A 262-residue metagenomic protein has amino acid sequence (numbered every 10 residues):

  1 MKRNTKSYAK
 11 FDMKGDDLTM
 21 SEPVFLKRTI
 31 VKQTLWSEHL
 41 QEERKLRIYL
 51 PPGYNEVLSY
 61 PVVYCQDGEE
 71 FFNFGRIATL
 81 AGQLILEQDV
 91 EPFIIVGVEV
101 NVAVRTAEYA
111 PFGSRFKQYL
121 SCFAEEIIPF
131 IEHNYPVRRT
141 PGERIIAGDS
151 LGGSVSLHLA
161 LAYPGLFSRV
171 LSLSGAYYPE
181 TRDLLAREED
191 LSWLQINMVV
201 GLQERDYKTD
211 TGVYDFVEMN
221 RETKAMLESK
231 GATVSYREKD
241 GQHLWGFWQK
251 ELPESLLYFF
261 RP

Functional and structural regions predicted by a protein language model:
K2-P262: Non-catalytic cap/lid and distal C-terminal segments of serine-dependent acyl enzymes
